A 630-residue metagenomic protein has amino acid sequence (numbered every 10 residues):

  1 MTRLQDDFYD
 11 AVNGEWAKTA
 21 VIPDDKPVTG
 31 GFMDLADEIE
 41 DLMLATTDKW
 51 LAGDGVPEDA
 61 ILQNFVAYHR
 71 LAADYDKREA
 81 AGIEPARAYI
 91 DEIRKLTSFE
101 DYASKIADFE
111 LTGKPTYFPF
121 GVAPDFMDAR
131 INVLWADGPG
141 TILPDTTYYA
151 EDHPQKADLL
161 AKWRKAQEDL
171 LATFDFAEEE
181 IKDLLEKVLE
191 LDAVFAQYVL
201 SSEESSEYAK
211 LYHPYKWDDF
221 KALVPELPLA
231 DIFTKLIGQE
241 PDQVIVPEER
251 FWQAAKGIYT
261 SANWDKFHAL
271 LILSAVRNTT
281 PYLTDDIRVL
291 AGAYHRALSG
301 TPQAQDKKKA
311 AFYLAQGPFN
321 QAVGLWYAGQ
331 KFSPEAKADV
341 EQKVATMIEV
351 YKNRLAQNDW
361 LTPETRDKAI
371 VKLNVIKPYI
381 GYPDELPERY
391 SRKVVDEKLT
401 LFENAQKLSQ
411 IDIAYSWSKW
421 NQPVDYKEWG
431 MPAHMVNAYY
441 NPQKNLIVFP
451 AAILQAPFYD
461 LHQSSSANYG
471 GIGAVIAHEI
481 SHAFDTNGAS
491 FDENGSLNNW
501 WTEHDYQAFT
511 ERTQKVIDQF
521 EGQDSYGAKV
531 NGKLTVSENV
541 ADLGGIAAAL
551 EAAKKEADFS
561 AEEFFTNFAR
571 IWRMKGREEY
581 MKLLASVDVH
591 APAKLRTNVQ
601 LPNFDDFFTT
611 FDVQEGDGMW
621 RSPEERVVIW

Functional and structural regions predicted by a protein language model:
M1-K18, H153-A172, V536, L543-A549: Hydrophobic/aromatic-rich, well-ordered segments within soluble, folded domains that form packed cores
M1-L4, F126-D128, Y440-Q443, F559: Extracellular/periplasmic catalytic domains that process cell-envelope and extracellular macromolecules
T2-D7, A11-A73, K77: Active-site-surrounding "flap" and adjacent substrate/cofactor-binding loops of secreted or lumenal enzymes, prototyped
T19-P23, G121-A123, D145-T147, V199-S202 (+3 more regions): Short, solvent-exposed loop/turn and secondary-structure capping segments
D25-T47, E179-Y198, N468-A474, A561-F565: Short secondary-structure subsegments characteristic of cysteine-rich extracellular domains
K26, P57-N64, A177-K187, E203-A209 (+3 more regions): Short, glycine/acidic-rich hinge or "gate" loops at secondary-structure transitions that mediate conformational
A36, L223-E226, I245, E249 (+3 more regions): Intrinsically disordered, low-complexity linker/terminal regions across diverse proteins
D48-Q342, T346: Noncatalytic, helix-rich "gating/capping" subdomain that lines the substrate-entry/channel surface of large enzyme
